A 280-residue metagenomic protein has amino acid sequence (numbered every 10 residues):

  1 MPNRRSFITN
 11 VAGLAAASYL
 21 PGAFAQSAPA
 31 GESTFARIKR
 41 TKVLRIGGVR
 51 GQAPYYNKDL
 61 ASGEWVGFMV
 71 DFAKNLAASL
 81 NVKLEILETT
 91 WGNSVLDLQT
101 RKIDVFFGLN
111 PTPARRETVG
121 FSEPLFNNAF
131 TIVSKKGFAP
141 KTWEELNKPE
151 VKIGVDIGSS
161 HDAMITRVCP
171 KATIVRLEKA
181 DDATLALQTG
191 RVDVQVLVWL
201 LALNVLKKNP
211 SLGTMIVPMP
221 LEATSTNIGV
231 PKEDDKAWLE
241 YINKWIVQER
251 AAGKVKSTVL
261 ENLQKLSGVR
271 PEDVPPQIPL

Functional and structural regions predicted by a protein language model:
S6-A25: N-terminal export signals
S27, S160-L177, I246-L280: Ligand-binding clefts/hinges and TM-proximal coupling segments of bilobed small-molecule sensing domains
P29-E32, V70-S79, E144, S159 (+2 more regions): Extended ligand-binding regions for polar small-molecule ligands
P29-L109, E117: Extracytoplasmic small-molecule ligand-binding "clamshell" domains of the periplasmic binding protein/Venus flytrap
R50, N127-S134, L200-I246, K265-L280: Periplasmic-binding protein-like
I86-L96, V175-L185, T224: Short helix-initiation/N-cap motifs at beta->coil->alpha
N93-L96, L109-T118, D193-E222: A ligand-binding cleft/hinge motif common to bilobed small-molecule-binding domains
K135-K152: Flexible hinge/capping segments at coil-to-helix
